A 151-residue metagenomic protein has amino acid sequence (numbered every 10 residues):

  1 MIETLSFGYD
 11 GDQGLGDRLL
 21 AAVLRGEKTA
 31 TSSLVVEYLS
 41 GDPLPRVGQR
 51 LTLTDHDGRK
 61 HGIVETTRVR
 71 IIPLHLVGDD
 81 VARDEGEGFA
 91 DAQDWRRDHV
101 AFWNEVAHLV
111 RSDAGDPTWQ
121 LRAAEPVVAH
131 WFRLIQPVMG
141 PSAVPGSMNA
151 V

Functional and structural regions predicted by a protein language model:
M1-I63, V69-V151: Mixed-charge, low-complexity intrinsically disordered regions
